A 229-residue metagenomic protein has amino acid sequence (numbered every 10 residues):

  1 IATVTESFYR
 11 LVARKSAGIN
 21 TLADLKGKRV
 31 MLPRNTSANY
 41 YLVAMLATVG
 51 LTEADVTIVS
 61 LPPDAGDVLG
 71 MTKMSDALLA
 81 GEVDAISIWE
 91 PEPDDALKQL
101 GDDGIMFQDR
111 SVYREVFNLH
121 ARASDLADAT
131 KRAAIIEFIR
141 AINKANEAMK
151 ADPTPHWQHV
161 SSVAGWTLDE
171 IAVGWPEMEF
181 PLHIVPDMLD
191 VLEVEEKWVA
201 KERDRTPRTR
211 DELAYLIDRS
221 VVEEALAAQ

Functional and structural regions predicted by a protein language model:
I1-M71, D84-E90, I105-Y113: Short, glycine-/small- and polar/acidic-enriched structural segments that line small-molecule recognition paths
G18, S37-A38, E92, E115 (+3 more regions): Short phosphate-engaging motifs
T21-L22, A123, R219: Structural motif detector for alpha-helix initiation sites
N39, V43-A44, T48, L79-D102 (+1 more regions): A ligand-binding cleft/hinge motif common to bilobed small-molecule-binding domains
A47, T52, D103, W166-T167 (+1 more regions): Short coil/loop linkers at secondary-structure junctions
L61, G66-S162: Pocket-lining segment of extracytoplasmic ligand-binding domains
A129-R208: Secondary-structure end/capping motifs
V199-Q229: Conserved C-terminal helix/tail region of periplasmic/extracytoplasmic solute-binding proteins
